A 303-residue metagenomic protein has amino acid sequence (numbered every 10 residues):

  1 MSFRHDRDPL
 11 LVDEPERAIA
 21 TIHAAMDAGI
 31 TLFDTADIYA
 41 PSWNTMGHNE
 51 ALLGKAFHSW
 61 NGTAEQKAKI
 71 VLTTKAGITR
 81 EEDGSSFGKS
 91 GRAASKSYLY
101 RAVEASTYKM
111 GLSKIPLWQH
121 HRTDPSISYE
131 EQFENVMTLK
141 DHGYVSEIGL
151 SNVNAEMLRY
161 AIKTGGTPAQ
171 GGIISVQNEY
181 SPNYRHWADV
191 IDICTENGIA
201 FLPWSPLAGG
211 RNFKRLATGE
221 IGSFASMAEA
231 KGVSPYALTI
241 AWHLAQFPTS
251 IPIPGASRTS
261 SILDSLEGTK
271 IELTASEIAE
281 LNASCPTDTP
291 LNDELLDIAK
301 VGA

Functional and structural regions predicted by a protein language model:
M1-E16, S85-S97, H121-R122, S126-I127: Active-site mouth loops of central-metabolism enzymes
M1-K69, D141: N-terminal binding-site loop/beta-alpha segment at the start of enzyme catalytic domains that lines or forms
V12-A25, S95-K109, L158-R159: Short, acidic/polar
P15, T123-D288, L295-A303: Beta/alpha (TIM)-barrel catalytic core signal, keyed to glycine-rich beta->alpha loops juxtaposed to Asp/Glu that bind
D27, A56-V71, T107-G111, K140 (+2 more regions): Acidic (Asp/Glu)-rich catalytic clusters
F33, I115, I148: Glycine-centered flexible beta-alpha turn that most often forms the glycine-rich phosphate-binding loop
P41-S42, G47, I78-A93: Surface-exposed, active-site-proximal loop segments in enzymatic domains
T107-S128: Active-site groove signature of glycoside hydrolases
